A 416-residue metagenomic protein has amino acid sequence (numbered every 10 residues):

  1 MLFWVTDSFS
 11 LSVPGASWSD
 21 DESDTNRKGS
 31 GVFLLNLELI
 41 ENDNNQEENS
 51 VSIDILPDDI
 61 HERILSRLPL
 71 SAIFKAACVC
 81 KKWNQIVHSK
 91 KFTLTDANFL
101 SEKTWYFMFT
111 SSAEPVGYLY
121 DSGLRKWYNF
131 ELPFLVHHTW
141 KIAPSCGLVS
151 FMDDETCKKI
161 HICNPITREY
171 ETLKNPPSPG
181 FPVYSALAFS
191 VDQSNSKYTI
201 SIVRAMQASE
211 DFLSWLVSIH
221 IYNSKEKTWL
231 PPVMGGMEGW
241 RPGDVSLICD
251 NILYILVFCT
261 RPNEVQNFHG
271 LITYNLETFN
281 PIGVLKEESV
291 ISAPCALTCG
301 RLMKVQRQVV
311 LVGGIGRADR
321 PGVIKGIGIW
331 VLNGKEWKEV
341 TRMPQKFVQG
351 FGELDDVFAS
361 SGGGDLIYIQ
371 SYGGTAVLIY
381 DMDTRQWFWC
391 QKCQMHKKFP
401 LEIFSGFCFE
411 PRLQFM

Functional and structural regions predicted by a protein language model:
M1-M416: Short, conserved recognition motifs on repeat-domain binding surfaces
